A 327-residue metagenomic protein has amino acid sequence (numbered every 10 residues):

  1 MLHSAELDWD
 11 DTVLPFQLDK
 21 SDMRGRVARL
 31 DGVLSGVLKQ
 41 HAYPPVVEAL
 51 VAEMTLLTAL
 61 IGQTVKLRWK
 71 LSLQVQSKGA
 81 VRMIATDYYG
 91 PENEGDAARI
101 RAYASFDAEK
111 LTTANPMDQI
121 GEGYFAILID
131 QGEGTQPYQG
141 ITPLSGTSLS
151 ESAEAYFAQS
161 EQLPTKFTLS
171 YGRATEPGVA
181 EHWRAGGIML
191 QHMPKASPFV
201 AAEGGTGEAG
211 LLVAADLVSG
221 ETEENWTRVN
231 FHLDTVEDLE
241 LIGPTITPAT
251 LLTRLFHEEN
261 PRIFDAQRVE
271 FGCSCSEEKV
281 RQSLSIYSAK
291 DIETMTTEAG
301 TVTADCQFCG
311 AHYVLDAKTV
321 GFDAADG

Functional and structural regions predicted by a protein language model:
L2-D265: Interaction interfaces in information-processing and related assembly proteins
N230-G327: Cys/His-clustered metal-coordination modules, chiefly Zn-binding fingers
